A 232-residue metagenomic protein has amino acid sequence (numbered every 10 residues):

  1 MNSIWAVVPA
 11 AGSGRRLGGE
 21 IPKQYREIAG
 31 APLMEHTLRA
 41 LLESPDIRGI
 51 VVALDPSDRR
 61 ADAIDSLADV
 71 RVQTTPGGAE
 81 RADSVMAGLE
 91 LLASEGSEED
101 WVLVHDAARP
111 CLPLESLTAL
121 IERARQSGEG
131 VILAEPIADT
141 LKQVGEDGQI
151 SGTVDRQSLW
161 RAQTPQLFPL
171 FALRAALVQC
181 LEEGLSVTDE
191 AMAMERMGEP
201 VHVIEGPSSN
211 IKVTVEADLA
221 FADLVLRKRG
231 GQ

Functional and structural regions predicted by a protein language model:
M1-S57: N-terminal glycine-rich phosphate-binding loop and ensuing alpha1 helix
N2, S94-E98, V225-Q232: Generic C-terminal helix-cap and adjacent flexible tail
L33-E99, L181-E183: Conserved N-terminal catalytic core of the sugar/cofactor nucleotidyltransferase
I47-I50, E129-V131, S209-N210: Short active-site oxyanion
V102-L103: Short aromatic/hydrophobic "clamp" motif used to bind/position activated sugar donors
D106: Substrate/cofactor-recognition hotspot
C111-I204, Q232: Conserved core of the sugar-phosphate nucleotidyltransferase
N210-Q232: Hydrophobic helical membrane-anchoring modules
